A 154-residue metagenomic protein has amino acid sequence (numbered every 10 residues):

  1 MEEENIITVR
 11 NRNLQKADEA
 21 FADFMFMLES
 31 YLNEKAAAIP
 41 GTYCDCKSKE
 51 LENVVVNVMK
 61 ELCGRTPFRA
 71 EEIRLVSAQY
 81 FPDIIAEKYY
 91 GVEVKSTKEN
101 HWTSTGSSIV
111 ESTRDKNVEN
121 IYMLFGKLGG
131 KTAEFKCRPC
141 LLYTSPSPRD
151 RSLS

Functional and structural regions predicted by a protein language model:
M1-I6, L28: Long, acidic/serine-threonine-rich intrinsically disordered regions with weak helical/coil propensity that act as
R10-R69: Acidic-basic catalytic patches of nuclease active cores, encompassing PD-(D/E)XK and other metal-cofactor nuclease
A70-I85: Active-site metal-binding core of divalent-cation-utilizing nuclease and nuclease-like domains
F81, Y89, V118-Y122: Extracellular structured ligand-interaction cores
I84-A86, Y90-K98: Conserved catalytic cores of phosphodiester-cleaving nucleases, focusing on short active-site segments
K98-L142: Catalytic cores of nucleic-acid endonucleases
Y143-D150: Conserved small/polar residues in nucleotide/adenosyl-binding loops
